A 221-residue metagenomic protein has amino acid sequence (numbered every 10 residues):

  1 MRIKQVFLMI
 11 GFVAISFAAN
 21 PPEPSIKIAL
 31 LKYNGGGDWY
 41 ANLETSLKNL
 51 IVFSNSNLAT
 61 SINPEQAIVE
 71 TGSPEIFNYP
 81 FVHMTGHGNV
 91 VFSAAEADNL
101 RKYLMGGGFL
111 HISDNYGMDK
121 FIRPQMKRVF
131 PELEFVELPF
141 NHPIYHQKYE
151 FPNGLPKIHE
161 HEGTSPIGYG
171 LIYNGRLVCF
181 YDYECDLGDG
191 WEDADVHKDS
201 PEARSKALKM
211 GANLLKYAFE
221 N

Functional and structural regions predicted by a protein language model:
M1-F7: Bacterial N-terminal signal peptides that target proteins for export
I10-A19: Hydrophobic h-region of N-terminal signal peptides that target proteins for export in Gram-negative bacteria
A18-F81, H87-G88, V178, D186-L187 (+1 more regions): Aromatic-Pro/Gly-enriched surface loop or interdomain linker that acts as a lid/target-recognition segment
P24-K27, N34-D38, D119-D195, A203-A212: An acidic, glycine-rich "communication" segment
I28, F81-K120: Short alpha-beta junction capping motif
N55-A59, M105-G108, K127-P131, F219-E220: Sec-exported extracytoplasmic/periplasmic mature domains
T60-V69, I112-N115, L133-N141: Surface-exposed patches in mature extracellular/periplasmic domains of secreted proteins
P64-T71, S93-N99, G163-I167: Alpha-helical scaffolding within the catalytic cores of extracellular/periplasmic polymer-degrading hydrolases
